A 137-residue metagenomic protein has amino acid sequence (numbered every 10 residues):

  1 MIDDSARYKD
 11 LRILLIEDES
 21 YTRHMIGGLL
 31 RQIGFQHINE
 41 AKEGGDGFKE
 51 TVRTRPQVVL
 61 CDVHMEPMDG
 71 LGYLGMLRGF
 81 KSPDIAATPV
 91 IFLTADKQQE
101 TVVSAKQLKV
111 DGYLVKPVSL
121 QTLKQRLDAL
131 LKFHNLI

Functional and structural regions predicted by a protein language model:
M1-R12, D84, Q121-I137: Non-catalytic signal-transmission and effector/linker regions of two-component phosphorelay proteins
E17: Conserved acidic carboxylate
S20-N39: Two-component/phosphorelay signaling modules centered on CheY-like receiver
G27-G28, G72, K97-G112: Alpha4 helix (beta4-alpha4-beta5 surface) of REC/receiver domains from two-component response regulators
E40-K49, G70-Y73: Helix N-cap/capping motif at the beta->alpha junctions
T54-L60: Active-site beta3 strand of CheY-like receiver
E66-D69, Q98, P117: The feature encodes the CheY-like receiver
